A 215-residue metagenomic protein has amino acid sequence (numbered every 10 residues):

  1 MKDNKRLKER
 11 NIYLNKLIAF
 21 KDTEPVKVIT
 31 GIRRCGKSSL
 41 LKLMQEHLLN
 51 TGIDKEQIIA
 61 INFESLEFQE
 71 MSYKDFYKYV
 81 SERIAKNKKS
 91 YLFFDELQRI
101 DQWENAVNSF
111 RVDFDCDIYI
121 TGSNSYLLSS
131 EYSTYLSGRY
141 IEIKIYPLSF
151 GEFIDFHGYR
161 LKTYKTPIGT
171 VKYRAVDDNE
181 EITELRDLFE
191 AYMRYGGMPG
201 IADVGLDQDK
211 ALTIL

Functional and structural regions predicted by a protein language model:
D3, L7, D155, R160-L215: Interdomain hinge/linker elements that couple catalytic modules in large macromolecular machines
N4-D22: Pre-Walker A adenine-sensing motif
I29: Hydrophobic anchor at the beta1->P-loop junction of P-loop NTPases
K37: Conserved lysine of the Walker
L40, M44: Hydrophobic positions on the alpha1 helix immediately C-terminal to the Walker A/P-loop
I59-S90: Short glycine-rich substrate-engagement loop in P-loop NTPases that contacts/grips substrate
D117-S123, K144, F153: Structural recognition of the conserved hydrophobic beta-strand(s) that form the central parallel beta-sheet of P-loop
Y126-E142, I154-Y159: Short regulatory helix/loop adjacent to the ATP-binding pocket of P-loop NTPases
